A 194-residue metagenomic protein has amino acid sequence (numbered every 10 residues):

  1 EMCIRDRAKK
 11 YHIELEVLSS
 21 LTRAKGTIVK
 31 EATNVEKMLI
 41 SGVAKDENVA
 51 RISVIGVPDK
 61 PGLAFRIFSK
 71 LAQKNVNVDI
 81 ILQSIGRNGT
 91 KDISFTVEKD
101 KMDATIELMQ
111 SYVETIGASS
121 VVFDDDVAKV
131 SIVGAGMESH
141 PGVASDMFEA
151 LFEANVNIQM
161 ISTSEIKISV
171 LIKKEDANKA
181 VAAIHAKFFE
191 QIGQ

Functional and structural regions predicted by a protein language model:
E1, R5-Q194: C-terminal catalytic "cap/lid" subdomain
